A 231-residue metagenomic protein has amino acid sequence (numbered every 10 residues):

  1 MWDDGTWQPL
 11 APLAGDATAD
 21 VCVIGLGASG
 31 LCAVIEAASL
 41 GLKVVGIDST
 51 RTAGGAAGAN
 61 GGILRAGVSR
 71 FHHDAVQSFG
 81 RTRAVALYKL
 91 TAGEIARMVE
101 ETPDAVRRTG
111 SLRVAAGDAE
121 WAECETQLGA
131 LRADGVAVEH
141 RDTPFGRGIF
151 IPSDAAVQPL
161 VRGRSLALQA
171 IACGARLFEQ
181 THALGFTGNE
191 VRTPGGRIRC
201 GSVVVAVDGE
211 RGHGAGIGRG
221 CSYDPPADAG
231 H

Functional and structural regions predicted by a protein language model:
M1-V21, S39: Extreme N-terminal leader/targeting segments of oxidoreductases
I24-S29, S49: Glycine-rich Rossmann-fold phosphate-binding loop(s) that bind the pyrophosphate of adenine dinucleotide cofactors
V34, A38, Q169: Gly/Ala-rich phosphate-binding loop of Rossmann-like dinucleotide-binding domains, activating on the conserved
A38-A59: Glycine-rich FAD pyrophosphate-binding loop
G61-L64, V68-S69, G110-V114, R219-H231: Central beta-strand plus flanking loop segment that forms part of the substrate or channel wall within the catalytic
G67-R141: Dinucleotide-binding Rossmann-like beta1-alpha1 core, especially the glycine-rich loop that anchors the ADP
A122-D134, G148-S202, A206: Helical element adjacent to the flavin cofactor pocket in flavoenzyme catalytic cores
G196-H231: Central helical "cap/lid" subdomain
